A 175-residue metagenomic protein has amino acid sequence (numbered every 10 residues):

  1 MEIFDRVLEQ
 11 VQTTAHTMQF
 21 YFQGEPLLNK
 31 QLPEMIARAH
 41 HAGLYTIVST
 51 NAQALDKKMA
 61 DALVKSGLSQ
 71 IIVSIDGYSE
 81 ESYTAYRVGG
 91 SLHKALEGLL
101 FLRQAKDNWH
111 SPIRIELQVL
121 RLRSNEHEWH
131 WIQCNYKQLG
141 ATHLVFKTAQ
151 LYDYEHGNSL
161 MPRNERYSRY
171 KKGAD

Functional and structural regions predicted by a protein language model:
M1, D5-R6, Q19, A42-Y45 (+1 more regions): Radical SAM enzyme [4Fe-4S]-AdoMet core and its adjacent flexible, acidic and glycine-rich loops/tails across
M1-S49, Q53-S66: Conserved Radical SAM active-site core
